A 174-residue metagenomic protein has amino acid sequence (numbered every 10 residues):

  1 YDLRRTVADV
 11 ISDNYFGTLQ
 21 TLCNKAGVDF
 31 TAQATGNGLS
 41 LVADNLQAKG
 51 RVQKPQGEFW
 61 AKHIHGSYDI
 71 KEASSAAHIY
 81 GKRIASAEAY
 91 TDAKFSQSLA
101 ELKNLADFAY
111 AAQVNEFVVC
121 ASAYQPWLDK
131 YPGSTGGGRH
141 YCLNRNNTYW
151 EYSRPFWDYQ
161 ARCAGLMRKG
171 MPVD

Functional and structural regions predicted by a protein language model:
Y1-D174: Carbohydrate-binding surfaces of carbohydrate-active enzymes
